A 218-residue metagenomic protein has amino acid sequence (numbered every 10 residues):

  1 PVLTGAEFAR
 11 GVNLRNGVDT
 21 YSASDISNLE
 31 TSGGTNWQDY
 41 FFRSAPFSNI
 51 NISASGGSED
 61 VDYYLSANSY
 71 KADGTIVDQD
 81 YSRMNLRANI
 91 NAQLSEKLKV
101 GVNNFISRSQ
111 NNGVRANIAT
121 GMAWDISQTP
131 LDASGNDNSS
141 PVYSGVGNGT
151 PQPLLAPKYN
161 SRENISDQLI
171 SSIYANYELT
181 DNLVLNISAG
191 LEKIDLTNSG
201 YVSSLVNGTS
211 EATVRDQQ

Functional and structural regions predicted by a protein language model:
P1-G34, G74-Y81, N85-I170, N186-Q218: Surface-exposed loop/interface segments of Gram-negative outer-membrane beta-barrel transport/assembly proteins
Y40-A45, A54-S58: Outer-membrane beta-barrel initiation region
P46-S48, M84: Residues that act as N-cap/strand-start positions at coil-to-secondary-structure junctions
F47, S58-E59, S95, E178-T180: Outer-membrane beta-barrel channels and translocator barrels
I52-G56, L86-A92, S171-Y177: Residues on the lipid-exposed face of transmembrane beta-strands in outer-membrane beta-barrel proteins
D62: Extended, loop-rich substrate-binding clefts of extracytoplasmic carbohydrate-active enzymes
Y70-A72: Ligand-site clamp/hinge motif
